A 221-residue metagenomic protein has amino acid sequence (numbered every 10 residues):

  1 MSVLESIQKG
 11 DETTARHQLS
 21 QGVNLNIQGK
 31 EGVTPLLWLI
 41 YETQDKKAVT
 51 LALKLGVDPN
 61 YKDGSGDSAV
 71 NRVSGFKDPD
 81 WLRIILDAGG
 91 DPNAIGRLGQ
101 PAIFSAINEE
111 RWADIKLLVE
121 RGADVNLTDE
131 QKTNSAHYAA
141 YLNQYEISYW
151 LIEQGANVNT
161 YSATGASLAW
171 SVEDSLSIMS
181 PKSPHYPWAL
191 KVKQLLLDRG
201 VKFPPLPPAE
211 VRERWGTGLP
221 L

Functional and structural regions predicted by a protein language model:
M1-E5, Q28-L37, K62-V70, I95-A102 (+3 more regions): Ankyrin-repeat boundary/"N-cap" motif
M1-S2, Q154, A163, W170-L221: Ankyrin-repeat-protein effector appendages
M1-S20, L221: N-terminal leader/linker segments that initiate helical-solenoid repeat arrays
E5-G10, W38-D45, R72-D78, S105-R111 (+2 more regions): Ankyrin repeat A-helix N-terminal signature
D11-L19, Q44-K54, D78-D87, R111-V119 (+2 more regions): Ankyrin repeat structural motif
A94-Y141: Eukaryotic tandem repeat interaction scaffolds
